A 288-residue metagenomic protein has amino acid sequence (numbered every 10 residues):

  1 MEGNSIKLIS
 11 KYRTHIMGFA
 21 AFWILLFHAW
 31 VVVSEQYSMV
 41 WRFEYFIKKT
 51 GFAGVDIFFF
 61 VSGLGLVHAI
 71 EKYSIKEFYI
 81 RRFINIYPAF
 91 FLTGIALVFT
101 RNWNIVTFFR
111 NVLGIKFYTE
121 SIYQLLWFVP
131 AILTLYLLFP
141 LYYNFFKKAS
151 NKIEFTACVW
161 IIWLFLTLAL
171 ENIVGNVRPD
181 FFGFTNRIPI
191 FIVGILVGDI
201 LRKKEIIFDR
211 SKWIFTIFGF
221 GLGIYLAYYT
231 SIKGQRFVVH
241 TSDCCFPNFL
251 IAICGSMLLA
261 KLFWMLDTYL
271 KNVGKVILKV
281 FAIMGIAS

Functional and structural regions predicted by a protein language model:
M1-A169, I207-W213, M257, T268-M284: Membrane-cytosol interface segments of multi-pass membrane proteins, especially ER/Golgi lipid-handling enzymes
F43-V55, F117-A131, L170-V193, Y225-L258: Interfacial loop-to-helix transition and helix-capping segments at the boundaries of transmembrane helices
F184-I188, R202-A287: Alpha-helical transmembrane segments and terminal signal-anchor/GPI-anchor hydrophobic tails, characterized by long
I192-G198, K203: Transmembrane alpha-helical segments that form core, pore/gating elements of small-molecule transporters/exporters
